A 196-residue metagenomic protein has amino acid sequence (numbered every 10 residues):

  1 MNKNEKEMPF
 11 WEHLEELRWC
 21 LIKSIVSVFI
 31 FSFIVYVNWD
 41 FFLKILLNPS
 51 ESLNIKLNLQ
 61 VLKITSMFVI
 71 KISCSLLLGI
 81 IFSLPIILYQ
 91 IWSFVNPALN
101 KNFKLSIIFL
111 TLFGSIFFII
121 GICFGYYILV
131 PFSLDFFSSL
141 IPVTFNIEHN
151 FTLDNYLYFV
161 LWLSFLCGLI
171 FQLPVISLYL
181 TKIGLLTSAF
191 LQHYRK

Functional and structural regions predicted by a protein language model:
M1-K196: Membrane topogenic/interface segments and analogous intrinsically disordered interaction regions
